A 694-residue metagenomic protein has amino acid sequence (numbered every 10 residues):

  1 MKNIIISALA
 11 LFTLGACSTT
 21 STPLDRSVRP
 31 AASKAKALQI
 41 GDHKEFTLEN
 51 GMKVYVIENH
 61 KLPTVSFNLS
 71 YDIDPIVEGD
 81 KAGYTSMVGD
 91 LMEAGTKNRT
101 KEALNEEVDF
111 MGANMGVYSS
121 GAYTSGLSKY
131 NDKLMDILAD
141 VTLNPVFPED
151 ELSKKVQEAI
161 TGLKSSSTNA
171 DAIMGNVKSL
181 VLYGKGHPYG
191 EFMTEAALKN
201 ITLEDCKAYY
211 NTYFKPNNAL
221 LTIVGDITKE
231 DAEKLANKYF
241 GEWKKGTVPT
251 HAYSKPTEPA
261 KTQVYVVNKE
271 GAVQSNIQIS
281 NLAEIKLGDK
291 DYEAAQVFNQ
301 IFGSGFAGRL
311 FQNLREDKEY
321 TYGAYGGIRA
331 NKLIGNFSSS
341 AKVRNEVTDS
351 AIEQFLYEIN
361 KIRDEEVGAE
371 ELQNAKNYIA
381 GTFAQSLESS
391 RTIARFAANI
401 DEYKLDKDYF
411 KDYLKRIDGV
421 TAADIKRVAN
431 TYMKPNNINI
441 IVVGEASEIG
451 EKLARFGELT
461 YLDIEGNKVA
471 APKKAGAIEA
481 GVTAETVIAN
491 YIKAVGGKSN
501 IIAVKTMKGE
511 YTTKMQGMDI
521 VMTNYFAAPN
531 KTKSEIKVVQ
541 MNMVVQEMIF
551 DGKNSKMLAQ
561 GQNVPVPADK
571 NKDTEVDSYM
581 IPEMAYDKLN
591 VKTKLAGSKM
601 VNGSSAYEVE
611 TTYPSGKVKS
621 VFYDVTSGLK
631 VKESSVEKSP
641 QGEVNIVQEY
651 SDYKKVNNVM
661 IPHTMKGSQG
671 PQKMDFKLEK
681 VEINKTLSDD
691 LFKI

Functional and structural regions predicted by a protein language model:
S18-K36, L220-G225, Q373-V482: C-terminal regions of mature proteins
S21-S27, A94, S166-K215, A236-Y239 (+4 more regions): Scaffold signal of the M16-like zinc-metallopeptidase fold and its non-catalytic homologs
T22-A31, L220-I285, G444, G450-K474: An aromatic/glycine/proline-enriched structural segment found at the starts of mature extracellular/organellar domains
A37, A94-N98, S125-V156, K286 (+1 more regions): M16/insulysin-pitrilysin zinc metalloprotease superfamily fold
N68-S128, T168, P188-F192, S304-Y320: M16/MPP (pitrilysin/insulinase) zinc-metallopeptidase core fold and M16-derived inactive scaffolds
Q278-S280, G303-V343: A structural supersecondary motif
T486-Q562, L589-L595, M600: N-terminal mature ectodomain segment of secretory-pathway/periplasmic proteins
V539-M541, S604-I694: Gly/Pro-enriched, hydrophobic low-complexity segments that function as extracytoplasmic propeptides/linkers
